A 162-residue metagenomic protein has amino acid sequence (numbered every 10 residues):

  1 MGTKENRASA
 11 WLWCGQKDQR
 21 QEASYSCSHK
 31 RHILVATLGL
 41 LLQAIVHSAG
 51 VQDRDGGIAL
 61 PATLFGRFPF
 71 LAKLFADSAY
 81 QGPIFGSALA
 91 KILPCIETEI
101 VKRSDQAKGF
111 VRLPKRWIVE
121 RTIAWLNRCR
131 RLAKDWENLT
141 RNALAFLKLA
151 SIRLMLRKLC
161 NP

Functional and structural regions predicted by a protein language model:
M1-C95, E99, R103: Polybasic low-complexity intrinsically disordered regions
G86-S87, I100, G109-P162: Basic, amphipathic alpha-helical segments enriched in Lys/Arg and hydrophobic/aromatic residues
Q106: Short, flexible loop segments at boundaries between secondary-structure elements
